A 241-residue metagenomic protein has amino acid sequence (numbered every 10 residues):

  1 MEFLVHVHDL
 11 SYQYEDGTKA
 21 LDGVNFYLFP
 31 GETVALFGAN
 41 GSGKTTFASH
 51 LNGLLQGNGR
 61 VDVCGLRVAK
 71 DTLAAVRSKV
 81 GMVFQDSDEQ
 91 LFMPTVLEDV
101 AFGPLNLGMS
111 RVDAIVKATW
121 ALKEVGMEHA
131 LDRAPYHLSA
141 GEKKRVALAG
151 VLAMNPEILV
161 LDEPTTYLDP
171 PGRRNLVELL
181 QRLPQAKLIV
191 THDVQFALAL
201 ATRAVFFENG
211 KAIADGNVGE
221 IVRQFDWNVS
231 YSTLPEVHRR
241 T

Functional and structural regions predicted by a protein language model:
F37-A39: The feature captures the beta-strand-to-loop junction immediately N-terminal to the Walker
N52: Helix-to-loop junction immediately C-terminal to a conserved catalytic motif
G57-V68, V76: Conserved ABC transporter NBD signature motif
V112-A130: Conserved ABC ATPase "signature" region
A134-L138, E142: Conserved ABC ATPase signature
T191-H192: H-loop/switch region of ABC-family ATPase nucleotide-binding domains
K211-T233: Conserved beta-strand-loop-alpha-helix hinge in the C-terminal portion of ABC ATPase nucleotide-binding domains
